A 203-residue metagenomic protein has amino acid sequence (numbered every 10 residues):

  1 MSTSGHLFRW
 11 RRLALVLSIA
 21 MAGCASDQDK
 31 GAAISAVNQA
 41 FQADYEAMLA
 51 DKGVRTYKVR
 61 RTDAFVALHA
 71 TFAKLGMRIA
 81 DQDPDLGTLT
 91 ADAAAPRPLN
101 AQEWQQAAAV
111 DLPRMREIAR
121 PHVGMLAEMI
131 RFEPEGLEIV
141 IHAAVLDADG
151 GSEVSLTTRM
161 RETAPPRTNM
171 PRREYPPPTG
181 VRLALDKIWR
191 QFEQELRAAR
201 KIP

Functional and structural regions predicted by a protein language model:
S2-A14: Bacterial N-terminal signal peptides that target proteins for export
A20-G23: C-terminal motif of bacterial Sec signal peptides marking the signal peptidase cleavage site
A25-P203: Ser/Thr-rich, low-complexity intrinsically disordered terminal regions
